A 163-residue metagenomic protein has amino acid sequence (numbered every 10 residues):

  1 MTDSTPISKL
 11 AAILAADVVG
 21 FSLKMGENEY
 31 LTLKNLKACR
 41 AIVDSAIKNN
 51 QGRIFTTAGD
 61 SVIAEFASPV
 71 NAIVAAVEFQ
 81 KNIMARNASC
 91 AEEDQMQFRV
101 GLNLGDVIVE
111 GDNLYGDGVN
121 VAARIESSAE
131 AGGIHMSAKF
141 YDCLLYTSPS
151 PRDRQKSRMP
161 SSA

Functional and structural regions predicted by a protein language model:
T2-A75, K81-N82: Catalytic NTP-binding/metal-coordinating core of nucleotidyl cyclase/transferase enzymes
A12, D94-I108: A short glycine-enriched loop-to-beta-strand structural element that forms part of the catalytic core of nucleotide
M84-E92: Active-site phosphate-binding and catalytic loops of NTP-dependent enzymes
V109-S127: Catalytic-core segments of nucleotide cyclases and related cyclic-nucleotide turnover enzymes
V121-A138, D142: Catalytic/regulatory signature loops of cyclic-dinucleotide turnover enzymes and related class III nucleotidyl cyclases
Y146-P151: Conserved small/polar residues in nucleotide/adenosyl-binding loops
S157-A163: Hydrophobic alpha-helical segments, chiefly the membrane-spanning helices and signal/signal-anchor peptides
